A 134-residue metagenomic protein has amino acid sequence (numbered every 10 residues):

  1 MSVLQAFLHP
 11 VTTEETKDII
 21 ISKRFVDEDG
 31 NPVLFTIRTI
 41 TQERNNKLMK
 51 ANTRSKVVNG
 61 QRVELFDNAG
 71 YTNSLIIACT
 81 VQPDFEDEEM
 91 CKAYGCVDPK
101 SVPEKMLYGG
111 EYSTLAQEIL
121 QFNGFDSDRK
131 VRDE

Functional and structural regions predicted by a protein language model:
M1-E14, R129, E134: Low-complexity intrinsically disordered segments
S2, I20, Q117-L120: N-terminal functional modules and adjacent low-complexity/disordered segments of proteins
P10-V26: Short acidic, Pro/Gly- and aromatic-enriched capping/linker segments at domain boundaries
D29-E134: Short, surface-exposed, charged amphipathic helix/loop patches that serve as local interaction elements
